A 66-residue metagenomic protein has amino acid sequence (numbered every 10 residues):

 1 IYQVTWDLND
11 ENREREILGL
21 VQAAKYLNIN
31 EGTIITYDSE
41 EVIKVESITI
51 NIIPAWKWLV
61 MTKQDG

Functional and structural regions predicted by a protein language model:
I1-G66: A cross-kingdom feature that marks ATP-driven nucleic-acid transaction machinery
